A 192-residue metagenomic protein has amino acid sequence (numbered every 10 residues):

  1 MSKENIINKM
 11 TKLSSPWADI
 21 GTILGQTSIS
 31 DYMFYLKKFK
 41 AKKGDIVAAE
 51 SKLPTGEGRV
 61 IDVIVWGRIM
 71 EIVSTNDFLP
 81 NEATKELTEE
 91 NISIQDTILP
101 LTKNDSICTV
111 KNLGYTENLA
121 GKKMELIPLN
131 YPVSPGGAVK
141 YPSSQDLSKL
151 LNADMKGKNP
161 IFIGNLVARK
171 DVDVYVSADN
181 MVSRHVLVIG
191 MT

Functional and structural regions predicted by a protein language model:
M1-H185: Basic- and hydrophobic-enriched, low-structure N-terminal and domain-boundary segments that flank ATP-binding catalytic
N180, M191-T192: The conserved Walker
V188: Hydrophobic anchor at the beta1->P-loop junction of P-loop NTPases
